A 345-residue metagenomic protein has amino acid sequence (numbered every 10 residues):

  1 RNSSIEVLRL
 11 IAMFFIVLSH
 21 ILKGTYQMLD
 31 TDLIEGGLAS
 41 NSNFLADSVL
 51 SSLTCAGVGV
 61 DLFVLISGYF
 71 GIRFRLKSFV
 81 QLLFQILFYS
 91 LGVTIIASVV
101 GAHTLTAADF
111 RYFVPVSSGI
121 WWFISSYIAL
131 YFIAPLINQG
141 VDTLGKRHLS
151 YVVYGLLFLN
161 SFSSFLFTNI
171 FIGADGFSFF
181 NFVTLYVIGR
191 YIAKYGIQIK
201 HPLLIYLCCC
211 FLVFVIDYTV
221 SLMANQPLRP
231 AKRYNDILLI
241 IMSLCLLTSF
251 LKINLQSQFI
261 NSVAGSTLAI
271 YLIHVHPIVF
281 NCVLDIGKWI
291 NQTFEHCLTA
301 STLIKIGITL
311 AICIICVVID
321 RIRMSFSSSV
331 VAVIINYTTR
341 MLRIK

Functional and structural regions predicted by a protein language model:
R1-K345: Alpha-helical transmembrane segments and their immediate juxtamembrane cytosolic regions
